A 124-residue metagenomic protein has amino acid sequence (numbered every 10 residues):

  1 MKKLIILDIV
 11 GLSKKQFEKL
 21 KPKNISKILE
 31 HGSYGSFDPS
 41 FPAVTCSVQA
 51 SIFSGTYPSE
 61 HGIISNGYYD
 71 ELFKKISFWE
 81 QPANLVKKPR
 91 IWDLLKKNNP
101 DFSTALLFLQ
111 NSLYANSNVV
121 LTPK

Functional and structural regions predicted by a protein language model:
M1-K2, D101: A general structural motif
K2-F17, I28, I52, L95: Beta-strand elements within well-structured catalytic alpha/beta cores of enzymes that handle phosphate/sulfate esters
D8-I9, E30-G35, T45-A50, G67-E80: Glycine-/proline-rich flexible loop or hinge segments
G11-L12, P39, L109-S112: An acidic- and aromatic-residue-enriched active-site/binding cleft used to recognize and process polar
S13, N24, V44, K87 (+1 more regions): Short phosphate-engaging motifs
F17-E60, A105: Short, structured active-site-proximal loop/turn typified by the sulfatase FGly-forming signature C/S-X-P-X-R
Y57-K124: His/Asp/Glu-rich, glycine-adjacent segments that coordinate divalent cations and/or stabilize oxyanion chemistry on
